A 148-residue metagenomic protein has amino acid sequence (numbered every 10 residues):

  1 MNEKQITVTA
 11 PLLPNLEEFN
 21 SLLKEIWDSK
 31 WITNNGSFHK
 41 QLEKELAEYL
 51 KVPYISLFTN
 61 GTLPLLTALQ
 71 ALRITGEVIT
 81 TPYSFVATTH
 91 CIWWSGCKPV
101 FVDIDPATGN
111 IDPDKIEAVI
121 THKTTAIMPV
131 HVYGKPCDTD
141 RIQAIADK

Functional and structural regions predicted by a protein language model:
M1-I32: N-terminal "arm"/small-domain region of PLP-dependent enzymes with the aminotransferase-like
T7-A10, T59, M128-V130: Short beta-strand segments
A10, W31-N35, D103-A107: Short, flexible loop segments at the rims of nucleotide/cofactor-binding pockets, characterized by
P14, Q41, L63, V86-A87 (+1 more regions): Short alpha-helical
L16, G36-S37, F58, P82 (+2 more regions): Short alpha-helix boundary/capping motifs
E17, S21-D28, S37-K51, D114-H122 (+1 more regions): Replace "anionic and nucleotidyl ligands
N35-E77, Y83, C91-W94, F101-D103: Phosphate-binding glycine-rich loop
Q70-K148: PLP-dependent aminotransferase-like
